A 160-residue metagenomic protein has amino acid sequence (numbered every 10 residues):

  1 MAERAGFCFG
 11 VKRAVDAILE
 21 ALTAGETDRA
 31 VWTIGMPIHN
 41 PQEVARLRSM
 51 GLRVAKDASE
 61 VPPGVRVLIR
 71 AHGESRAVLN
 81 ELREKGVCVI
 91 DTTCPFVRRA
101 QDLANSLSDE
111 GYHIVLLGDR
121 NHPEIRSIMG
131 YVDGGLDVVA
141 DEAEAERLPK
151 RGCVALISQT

Functional and structural regions predicted by a protein language model:
M1-T160: The feature marks the mature, well-folded catalytic cores of soluble enzymes
